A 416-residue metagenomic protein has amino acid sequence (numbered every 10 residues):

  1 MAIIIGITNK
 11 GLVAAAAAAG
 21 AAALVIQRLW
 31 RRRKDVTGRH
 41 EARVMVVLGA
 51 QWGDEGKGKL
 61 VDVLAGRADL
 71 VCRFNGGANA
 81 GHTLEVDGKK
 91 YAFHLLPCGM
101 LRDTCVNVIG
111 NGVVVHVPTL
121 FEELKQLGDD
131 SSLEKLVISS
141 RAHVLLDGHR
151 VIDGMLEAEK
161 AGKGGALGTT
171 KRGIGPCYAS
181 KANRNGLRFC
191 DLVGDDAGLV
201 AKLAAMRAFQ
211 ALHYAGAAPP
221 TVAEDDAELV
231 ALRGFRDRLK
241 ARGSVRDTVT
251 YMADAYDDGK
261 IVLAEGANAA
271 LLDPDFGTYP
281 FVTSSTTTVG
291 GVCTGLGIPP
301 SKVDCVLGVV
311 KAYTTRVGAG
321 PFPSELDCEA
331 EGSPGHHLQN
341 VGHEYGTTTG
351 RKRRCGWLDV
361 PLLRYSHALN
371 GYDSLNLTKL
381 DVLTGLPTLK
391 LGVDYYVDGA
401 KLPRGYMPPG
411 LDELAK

Functional and structural regions predicted by a protein language model:
M1-A18, L29-K34: Membrane-penetrating hydrophobic segments
G20-K416: Non-transmembrane, aqueous-exposed alpha-helical and coiled segments at domain scale
